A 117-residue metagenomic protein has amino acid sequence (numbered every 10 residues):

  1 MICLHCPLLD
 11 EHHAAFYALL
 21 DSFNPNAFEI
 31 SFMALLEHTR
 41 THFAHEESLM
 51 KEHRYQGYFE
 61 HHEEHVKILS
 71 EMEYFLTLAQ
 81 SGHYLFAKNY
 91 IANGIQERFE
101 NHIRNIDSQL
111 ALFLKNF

Functional and structural regions predicted by a protein language model:
M1-F117: Small-residue-biased structural context
